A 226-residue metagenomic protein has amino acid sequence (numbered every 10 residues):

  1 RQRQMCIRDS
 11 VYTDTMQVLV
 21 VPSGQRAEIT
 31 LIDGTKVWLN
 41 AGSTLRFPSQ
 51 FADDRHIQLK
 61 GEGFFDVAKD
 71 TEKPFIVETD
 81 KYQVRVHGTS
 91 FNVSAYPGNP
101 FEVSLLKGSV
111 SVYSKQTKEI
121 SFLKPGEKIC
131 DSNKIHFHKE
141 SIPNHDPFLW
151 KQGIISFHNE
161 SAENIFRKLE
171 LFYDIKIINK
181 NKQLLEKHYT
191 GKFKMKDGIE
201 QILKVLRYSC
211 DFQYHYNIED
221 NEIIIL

Functional and structural regions predicted by a protein language model:
R1-Q4, R8-L226: A residue-level detector for the "anchor" residue at the start of short, highly conserved motifs
